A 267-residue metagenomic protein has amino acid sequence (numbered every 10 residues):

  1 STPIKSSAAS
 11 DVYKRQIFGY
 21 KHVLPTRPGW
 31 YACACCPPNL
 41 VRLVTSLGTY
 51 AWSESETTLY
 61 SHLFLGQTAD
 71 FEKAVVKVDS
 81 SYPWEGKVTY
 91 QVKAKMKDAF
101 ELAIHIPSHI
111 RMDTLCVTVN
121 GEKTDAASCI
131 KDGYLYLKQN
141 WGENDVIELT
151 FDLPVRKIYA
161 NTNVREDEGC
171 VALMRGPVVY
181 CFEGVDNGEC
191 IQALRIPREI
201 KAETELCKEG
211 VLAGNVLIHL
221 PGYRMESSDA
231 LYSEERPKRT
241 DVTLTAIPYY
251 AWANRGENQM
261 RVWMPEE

Functional and structural regions predicted by a protein language model:
S1-Y13: Single conserved hydrophobic/aromatic residue that forms the stacking wall/gate of nucleotide- or nucleobase-binding
S6-S7, H105, Q139: Short, cationic motifs built from Arg/Lys/His that form the positively charged side of catalytic pockets
S10, K14-A94, V119, K123 (+4 more regions): C-terminal beta-rich recognition modules with glycine/proline-rich loops and embedded aromatic residues
K97-V119: Beta-strand-rich binding/interaction modules
M112-T114, A126, A202: A broad structural signal for short, well-ordered beta-strand segments within beta-sheet-rich domains
G133-L135: Conserved nucleotide-binding/hydrolysis modules and their immediate coupling elements across P-loop/ASCE NTPase motors
